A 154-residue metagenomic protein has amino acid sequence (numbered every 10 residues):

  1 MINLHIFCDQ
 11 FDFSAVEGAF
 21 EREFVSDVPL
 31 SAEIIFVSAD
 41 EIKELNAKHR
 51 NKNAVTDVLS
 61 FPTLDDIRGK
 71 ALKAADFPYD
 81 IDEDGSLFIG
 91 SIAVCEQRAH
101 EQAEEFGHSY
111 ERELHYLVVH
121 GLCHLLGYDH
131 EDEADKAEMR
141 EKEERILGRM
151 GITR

Functional and structural regions predicted by a protein language model:
M1-H115, C123-R154: An acidic/histidine-cluster motif and surrounding catalytic segment that typifies divalent-metal-assisted enzyme active
